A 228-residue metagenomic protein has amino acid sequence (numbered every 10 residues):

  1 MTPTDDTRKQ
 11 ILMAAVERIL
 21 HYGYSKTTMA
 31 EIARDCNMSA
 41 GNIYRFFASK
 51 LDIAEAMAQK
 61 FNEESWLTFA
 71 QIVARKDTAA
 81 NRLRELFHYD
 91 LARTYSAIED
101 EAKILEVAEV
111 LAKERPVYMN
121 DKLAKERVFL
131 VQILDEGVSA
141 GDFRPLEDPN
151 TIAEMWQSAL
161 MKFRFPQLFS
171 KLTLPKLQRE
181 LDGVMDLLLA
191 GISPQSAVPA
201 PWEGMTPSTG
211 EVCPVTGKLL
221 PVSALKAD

Functional and structural regions predicted by a protein language model:
Q10, A14, R18-D52, A56 (+1 more regions): Helix-turn-helix
H21-S25, K76, A97, A140: Short coil/turn segments at alpha/beta junctions that flank glycine-rich nucleotide-binding fingerprints
K50, M57, F61, S65 (+7 more regions): Hydrophobic/aromatic residues within well-ordered alpha-helical segments
A56, K60, A70-E99, P149-W156: Hydrophobic alpha-helical connector segments
E63-W66, A70, K113-A140, N150-M155 (+1 more regions): Amphipathic alpha-helical packing segments from all-alpha helical-bundle domains
R82-E85, T94-E114, F165-P166: Amphipathic alpha-helical segments used for helix-helix packing
V128, Q132-A140, S158-F165, F169-D228: C-terminal peripheral helix-coil segments that are non-catalytic and often amphipathic
